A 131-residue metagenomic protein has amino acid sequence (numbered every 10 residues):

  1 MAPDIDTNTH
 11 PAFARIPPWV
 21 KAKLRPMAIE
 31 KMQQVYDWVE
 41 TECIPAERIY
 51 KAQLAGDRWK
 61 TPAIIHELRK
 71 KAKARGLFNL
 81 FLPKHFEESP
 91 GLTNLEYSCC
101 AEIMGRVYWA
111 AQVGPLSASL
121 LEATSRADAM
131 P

Functional and structural regions predicted by a protein language model:
M1-S117: Amphipathic, small/basic residue-rich leader segments at the start of a protein or domain
G114-P131: N-terminal glycine-rich flavin-associated loop
